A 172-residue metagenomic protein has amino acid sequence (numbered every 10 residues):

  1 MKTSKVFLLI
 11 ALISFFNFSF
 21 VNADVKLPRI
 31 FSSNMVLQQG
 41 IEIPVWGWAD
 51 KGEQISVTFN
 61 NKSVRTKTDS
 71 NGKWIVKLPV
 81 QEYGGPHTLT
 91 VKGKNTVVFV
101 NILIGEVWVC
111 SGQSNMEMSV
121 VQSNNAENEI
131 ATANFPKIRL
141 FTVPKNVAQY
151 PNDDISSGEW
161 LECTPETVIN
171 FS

Functional and structural regions predicted by a protein language model:
M1-K26: Bacterial Sec-dependent N-terminal signal peptides
N22-S172: Cell-envelope and extracellular/periplasmic
